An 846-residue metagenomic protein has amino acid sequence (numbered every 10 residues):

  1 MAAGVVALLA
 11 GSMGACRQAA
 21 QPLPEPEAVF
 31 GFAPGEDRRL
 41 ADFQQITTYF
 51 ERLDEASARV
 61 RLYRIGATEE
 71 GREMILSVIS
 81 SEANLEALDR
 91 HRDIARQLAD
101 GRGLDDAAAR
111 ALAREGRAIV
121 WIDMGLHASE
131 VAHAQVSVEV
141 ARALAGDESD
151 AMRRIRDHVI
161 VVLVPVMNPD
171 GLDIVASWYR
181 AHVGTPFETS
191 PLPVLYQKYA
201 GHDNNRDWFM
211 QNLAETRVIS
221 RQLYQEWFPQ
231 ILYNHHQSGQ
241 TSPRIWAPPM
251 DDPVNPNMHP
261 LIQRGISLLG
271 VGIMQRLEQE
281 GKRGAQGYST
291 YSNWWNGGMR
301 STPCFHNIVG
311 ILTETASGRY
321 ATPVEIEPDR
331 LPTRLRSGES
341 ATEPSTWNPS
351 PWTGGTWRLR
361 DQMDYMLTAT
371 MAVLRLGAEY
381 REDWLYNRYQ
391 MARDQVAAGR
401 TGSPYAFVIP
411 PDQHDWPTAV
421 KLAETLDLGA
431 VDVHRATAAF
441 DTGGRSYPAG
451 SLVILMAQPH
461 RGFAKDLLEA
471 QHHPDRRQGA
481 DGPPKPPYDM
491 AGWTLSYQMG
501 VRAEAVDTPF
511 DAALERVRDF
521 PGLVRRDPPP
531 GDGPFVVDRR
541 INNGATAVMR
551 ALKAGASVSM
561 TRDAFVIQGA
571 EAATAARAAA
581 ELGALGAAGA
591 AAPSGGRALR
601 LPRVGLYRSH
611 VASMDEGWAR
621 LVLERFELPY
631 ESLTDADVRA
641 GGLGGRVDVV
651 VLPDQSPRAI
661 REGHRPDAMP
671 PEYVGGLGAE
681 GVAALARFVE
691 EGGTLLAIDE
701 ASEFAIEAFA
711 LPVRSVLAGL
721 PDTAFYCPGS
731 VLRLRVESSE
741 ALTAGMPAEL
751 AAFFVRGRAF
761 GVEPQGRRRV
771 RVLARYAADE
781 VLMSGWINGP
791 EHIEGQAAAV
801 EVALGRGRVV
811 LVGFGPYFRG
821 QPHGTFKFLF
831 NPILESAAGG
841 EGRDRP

Functional and structural regions predicted by a protein language model:
A2-S12: Bacterial N-terminal signal peptides
R17-I160, R206, N212-A214, Q222 (+4 more regions): Intrinsic-disorder/low-complexity accessory segments
D106-R110, V183-V194, I219, I231-G239 (+2 more regions): Structured alpha-helical segments in the cores of large, soluble enzyme domains
A141-L144, E148, H158-R180: Carboxylate/His-rich catalytic cores and anion/metal-binding grooves
V164-N168, Y179, N234-S242, S292 (+1 more regions): Short, solvent-exposed turn/loop segments enriched in Gly/Ser/Thr/Pro and often Arg
D170-G171, G239-T241, R319, R658: Feature marks short, surface-exposed loop/turn motifs that line or immediately flank catalytic pockets and channel
L172-Q197, G201, R217, R221: Active-site-proximal cap/loop segments of hydrolase catalytic domains
T189-M210, L232-M250: Core alpha/beta catalytic barrel or barrel-like domain that forms the active/cofactor pocket in diverse metabolic
